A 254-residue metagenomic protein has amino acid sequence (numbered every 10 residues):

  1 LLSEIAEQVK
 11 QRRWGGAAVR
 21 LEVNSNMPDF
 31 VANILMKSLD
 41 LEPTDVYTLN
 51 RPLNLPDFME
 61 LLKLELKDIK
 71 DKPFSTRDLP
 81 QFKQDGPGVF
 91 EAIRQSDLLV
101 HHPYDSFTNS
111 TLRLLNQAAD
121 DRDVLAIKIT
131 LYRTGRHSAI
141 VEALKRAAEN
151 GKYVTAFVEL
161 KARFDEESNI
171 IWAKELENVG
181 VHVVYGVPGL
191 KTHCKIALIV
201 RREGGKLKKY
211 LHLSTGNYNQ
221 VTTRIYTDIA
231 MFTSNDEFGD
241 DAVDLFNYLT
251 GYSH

Functional and structural regions predicted by a protein language model:
L1-H254: N-terminal localization/anchoring segments of enzymes in phospholipid and broader phosphate metabolism
